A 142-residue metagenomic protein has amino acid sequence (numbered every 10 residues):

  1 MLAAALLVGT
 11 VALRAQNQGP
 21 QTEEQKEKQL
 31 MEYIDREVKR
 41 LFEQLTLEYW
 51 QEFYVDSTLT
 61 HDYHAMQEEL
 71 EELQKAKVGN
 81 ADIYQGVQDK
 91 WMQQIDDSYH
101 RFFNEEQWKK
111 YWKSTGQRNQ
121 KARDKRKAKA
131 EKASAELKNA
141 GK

Functional and structural regions predicted by a protein language model:
M1-T22: Bacterial Sec-dependent N-terminal signal peptides
Q16-K142: Charge-rich (acidic/polar
